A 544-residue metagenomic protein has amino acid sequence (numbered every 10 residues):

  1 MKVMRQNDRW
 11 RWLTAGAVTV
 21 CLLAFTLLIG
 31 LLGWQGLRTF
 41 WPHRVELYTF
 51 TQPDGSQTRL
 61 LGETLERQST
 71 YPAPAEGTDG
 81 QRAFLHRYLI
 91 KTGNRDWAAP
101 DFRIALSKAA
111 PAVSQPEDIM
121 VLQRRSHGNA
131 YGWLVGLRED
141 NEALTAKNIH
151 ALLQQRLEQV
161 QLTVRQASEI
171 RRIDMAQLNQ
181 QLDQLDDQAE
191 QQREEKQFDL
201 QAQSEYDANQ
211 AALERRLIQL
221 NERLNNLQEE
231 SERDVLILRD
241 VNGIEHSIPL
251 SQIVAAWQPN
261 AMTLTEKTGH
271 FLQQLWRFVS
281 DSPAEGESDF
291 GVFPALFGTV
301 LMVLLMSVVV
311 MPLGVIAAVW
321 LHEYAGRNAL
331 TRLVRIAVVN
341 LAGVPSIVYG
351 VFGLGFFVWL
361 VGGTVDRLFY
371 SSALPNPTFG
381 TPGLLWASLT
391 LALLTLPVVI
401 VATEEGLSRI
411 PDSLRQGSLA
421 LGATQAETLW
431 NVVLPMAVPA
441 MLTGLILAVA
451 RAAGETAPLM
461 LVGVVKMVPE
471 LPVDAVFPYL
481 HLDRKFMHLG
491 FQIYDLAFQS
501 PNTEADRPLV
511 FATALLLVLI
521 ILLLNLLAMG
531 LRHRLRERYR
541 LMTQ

Functional and structural regions predicted by a protein language model:
M1-A15, T19-F25, G33-E287, T543-Q544: Membrane-topology segments of multi-pass transport proteins
F271-F290, Y349-L393, G463-K466, V473-Y479: Membrane-interfacial helix termini and adjacent extracytoplasmic/periplasmic loops of multi-pass transporters
G286, G463-L515: Interhelical loop and adjacent transmembrane-helix boundary motif in polytopic membrane transport permeases
F290-A318: Transmembrane alpha-helix signature in integral membrane proteins
P312-A317, V348-V351, W386, L393-L414 (+3 more regions): Membrane-embedded alpha-helices of multi-pass transport/permease systems
L313-G353, V401-A402, R540-Q544: Cytoplasmic-entry segments and transmembrane alpha-helices of multi-pass inner-membrane transporters
I400-E404, I410-P411, Q425-G463: Transmembrane alpha-helices
